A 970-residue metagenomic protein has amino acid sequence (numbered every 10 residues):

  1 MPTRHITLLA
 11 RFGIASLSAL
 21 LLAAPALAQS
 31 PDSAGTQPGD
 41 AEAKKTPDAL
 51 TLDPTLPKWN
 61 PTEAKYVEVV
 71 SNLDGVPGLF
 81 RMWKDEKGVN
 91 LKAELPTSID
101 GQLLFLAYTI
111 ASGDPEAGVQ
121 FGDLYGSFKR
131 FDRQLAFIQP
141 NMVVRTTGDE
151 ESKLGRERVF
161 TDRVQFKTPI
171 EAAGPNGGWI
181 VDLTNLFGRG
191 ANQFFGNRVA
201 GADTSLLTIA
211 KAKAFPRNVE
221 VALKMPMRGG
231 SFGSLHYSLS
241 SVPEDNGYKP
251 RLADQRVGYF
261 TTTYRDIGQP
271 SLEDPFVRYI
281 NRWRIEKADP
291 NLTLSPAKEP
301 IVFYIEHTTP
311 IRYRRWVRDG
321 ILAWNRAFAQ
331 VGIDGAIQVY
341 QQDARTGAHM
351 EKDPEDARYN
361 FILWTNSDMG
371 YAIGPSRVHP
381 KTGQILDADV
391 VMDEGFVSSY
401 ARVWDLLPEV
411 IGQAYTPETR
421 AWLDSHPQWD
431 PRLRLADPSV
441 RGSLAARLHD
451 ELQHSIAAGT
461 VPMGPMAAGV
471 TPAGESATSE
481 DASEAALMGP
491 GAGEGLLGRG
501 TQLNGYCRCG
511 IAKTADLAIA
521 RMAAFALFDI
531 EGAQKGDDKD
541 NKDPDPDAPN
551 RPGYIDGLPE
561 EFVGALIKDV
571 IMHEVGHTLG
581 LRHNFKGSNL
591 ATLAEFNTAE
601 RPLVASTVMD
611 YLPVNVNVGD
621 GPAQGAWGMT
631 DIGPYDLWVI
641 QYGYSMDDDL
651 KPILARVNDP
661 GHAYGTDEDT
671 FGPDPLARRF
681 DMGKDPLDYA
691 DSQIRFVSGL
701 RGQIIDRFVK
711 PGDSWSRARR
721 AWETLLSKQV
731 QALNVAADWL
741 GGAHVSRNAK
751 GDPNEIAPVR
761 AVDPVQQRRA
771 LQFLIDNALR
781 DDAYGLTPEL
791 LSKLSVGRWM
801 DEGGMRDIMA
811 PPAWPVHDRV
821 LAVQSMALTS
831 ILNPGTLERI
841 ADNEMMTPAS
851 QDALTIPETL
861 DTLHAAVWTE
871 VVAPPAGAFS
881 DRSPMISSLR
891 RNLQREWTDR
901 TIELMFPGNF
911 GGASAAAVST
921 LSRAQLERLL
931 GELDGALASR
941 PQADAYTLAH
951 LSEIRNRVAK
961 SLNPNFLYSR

Functional and structural regions predicted by a protein language model:
M1-L8: N-terminal secretory signal peptides that target proteins for export/translocation
R11-A24: Bacterial N-terminal signal peptides
Q29-T309, R318, A327, V331 (+4 more regions): Auxiliary tRNA-acceptor-end handling modules of aminoacyl-tRNA synthetases
T309-Y313, G553-I571: Short pre-active-site segment immediately N-terminal to the catalytic Zn-binding motif
R318-I321, N325, G564, K568 (+2 more regions): Extracytoplasmic/secreted envelope proteins and their assembly/folding machinery, especially bacterial periplasmic
L322-I333, G576-H577, L581, V614 (+2 more regions): Sec-exported extracytoplasmic/periplasmic mature domains
Y340-D368, A565-M572, H577-G619: The catalytic-center signature of Zn2+-dependent metalloproteases
E480-F562, G587-R970: Conserved catalytic/binding loops enriched for acidic/polar residues
